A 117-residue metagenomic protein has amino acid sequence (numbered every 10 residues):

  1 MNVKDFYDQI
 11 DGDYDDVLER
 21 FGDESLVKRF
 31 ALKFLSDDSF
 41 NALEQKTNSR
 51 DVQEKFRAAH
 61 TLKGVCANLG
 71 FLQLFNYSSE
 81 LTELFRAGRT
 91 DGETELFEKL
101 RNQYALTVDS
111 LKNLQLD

Functional and structural regions predicted by a protein language model:
M1-N2: C-terminal compact regulatory domains
D5, Q9-D11: Polybasic, low-complexity association/targeting segments
D8, L32-F34, L72-F75: Alpha-helix N-cap/helix-start motif at coil-to-helix transitions, marked by capping-box chemistry
D11-T61, G92-Q115: Long, amphipathic alpha-helical coiled-coil segments characteristic of histidine-phosphotransfer scaffolds
S39, D51-A58, C66-R86: Short, well-ordered alpha-helical segments that carry or flank key catalytic/ligand-binding motifs at enzyme/regulatory
A87-D91: Conserved catalytic segment of histidine kinase HATPase_c domains, centered on the N-box/ATP-lid region
